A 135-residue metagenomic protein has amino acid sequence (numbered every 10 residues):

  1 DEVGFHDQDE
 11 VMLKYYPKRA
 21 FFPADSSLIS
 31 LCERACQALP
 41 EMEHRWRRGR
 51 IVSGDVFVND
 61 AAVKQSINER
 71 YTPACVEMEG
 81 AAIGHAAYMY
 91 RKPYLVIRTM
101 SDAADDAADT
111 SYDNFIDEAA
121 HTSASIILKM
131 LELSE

Functional and structural regions predicted by a protein language model:
D1-E2, K18, T72-M78, S101-A103 (+1 more regions): Glycine-rich loops and low-complexity Gly/Arg-rich segments that provide flexible linkers or classic glycine-based
D1-Y71: Mid-sequence, gly/pro-rich, charge-dense loop/helix-turn segments that line enzyme active sites
P23, S27, A62, M78-A82 (+2 more regions): Conserved active-site and cofactor/substrate-binding residues in soluble primary-metabolism enzymes
A35-H44, A86-K92, K129-L133: A structural motif corresponding to the C-terminal end of an alpha-helix and its immediate exit/capping segment
V56-D105: A C-terminal functional module that forms or caps the active site or interfaces directly with catalytic machinery
A104-E135: His/Asp/Glu-rich mid-to-C-terminal helical/loop segments that flank catalytic regions of hydrolases
